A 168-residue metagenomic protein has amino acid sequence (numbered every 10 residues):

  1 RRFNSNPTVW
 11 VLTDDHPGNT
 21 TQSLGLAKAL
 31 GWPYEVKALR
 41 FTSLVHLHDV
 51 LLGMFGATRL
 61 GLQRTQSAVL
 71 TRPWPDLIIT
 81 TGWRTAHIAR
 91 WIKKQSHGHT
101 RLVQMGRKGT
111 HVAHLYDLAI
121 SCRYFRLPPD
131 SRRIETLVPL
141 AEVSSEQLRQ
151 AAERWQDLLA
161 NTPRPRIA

Functional and structural regions predicted by a protein language model:
R1-R64, P73: N-terminal pre-catalytic "stem/leader" segment of glycosyltransferase-like enzymes
T8, D76-L77, R101, L118 (+1 more regions): Structural motif
T13-N19, G82-H87, G109-T110: Gly/Ser/Thr-rich loops at beta-strand to alpha-helix junctions that form or flank small-molecule/cofactor-binding
T20-Q22, I88-W91, H114, D130-S131: Short glycine-/acidic-enriched loop or helix-start segments at secondary-structure transitions that form or flank
S23, P73, H87-R101: Glycosyltransferases and closely related glycan-assembly transferases that use nucleotide-activated donors
L39, I79, S96-G106: Active-site proximal beta-strand in glycosyltransferases
L70-G82: Short N-terminal targeting/anchoring amphipathic segment
A113-A168: A nucleotide-sugar donor-handling region in carbohydrate enzymes
